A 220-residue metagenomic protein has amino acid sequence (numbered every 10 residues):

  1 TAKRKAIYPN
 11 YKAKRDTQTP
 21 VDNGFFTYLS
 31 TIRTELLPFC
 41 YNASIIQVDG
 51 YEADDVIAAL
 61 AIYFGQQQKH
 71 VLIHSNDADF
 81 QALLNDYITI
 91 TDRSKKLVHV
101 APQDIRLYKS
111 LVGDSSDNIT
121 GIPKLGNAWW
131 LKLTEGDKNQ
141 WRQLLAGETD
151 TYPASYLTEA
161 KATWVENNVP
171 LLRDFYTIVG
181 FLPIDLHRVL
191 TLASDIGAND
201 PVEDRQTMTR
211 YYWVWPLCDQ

Functional and structural regions predicted by a protein language model:
T1-K12: Non-catalytic, usually N-terminal nucleic-acid engagement modules in DNA/RNA processing proteins
R15-N199, T209-C218: Extended two-metal-dependent nuclease catalytic cores across DNA- and RNA-processing enzymes
